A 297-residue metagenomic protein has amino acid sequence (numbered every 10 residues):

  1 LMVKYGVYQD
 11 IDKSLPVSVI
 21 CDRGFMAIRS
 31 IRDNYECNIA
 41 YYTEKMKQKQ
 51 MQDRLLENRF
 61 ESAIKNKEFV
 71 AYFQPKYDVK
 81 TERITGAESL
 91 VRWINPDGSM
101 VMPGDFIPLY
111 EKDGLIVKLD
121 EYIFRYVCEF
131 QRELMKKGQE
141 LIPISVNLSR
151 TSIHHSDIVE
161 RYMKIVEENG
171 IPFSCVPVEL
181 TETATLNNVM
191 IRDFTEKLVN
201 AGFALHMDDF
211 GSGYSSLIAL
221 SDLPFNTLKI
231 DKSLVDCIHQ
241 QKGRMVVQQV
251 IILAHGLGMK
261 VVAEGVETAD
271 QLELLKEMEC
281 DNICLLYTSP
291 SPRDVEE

Functional and structural regions predicted by a protein language model:
Q9, I20, I39, K49 (+3 more regions): Catalytic core of bacterial c-di-GMP phosphodiesterases, primarily the EAL and HD-GYP domains, capturing alpha-helical
I11-S18, D22, M26-V70, K80 (+4 more regions): C-di-GMP signaling machinery
V17, D53-L56, D120, I158 (+4 more regions): The cytosolic transmitter module of two-component sensor histidine kinases
I20-I28, L109-Y110, I123-Q131, Y162 (+3 more regions): Structural preference for long, well-ordered alpha-helical segments in enzyme cores
N34, N66, D78, P96 (+4 more regions): Nucleotide second-messenger and two-component phosphorelay signaling modules
Q52-L109, N147, M207, A263: Active-site core of bacterial EAL-family cyclic-dinucleotide phosphodiesterase domains
V79-K80, P96, S149-S156, C175-N188 (+2 more regions): EAL-family c-di-GMP phosphodiesterase catalytic domain
V295-E297: N-terminal low-complexity segments that are often proline-rich with Ser/Thr-Pro
